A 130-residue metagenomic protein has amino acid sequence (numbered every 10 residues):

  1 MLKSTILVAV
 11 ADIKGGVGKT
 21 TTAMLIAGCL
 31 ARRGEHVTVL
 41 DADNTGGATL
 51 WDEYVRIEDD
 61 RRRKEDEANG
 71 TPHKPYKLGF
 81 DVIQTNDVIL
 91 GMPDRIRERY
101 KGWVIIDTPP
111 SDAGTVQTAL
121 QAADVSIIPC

Functional and structural regions predicted by a protein language model:
L2, L7-V17, M24, C29-I105 (+1 more regions): P-loop/Walker-type NTP enzyme "switch/lid" segment
T21-T22, I26, T118, A122: Residues within well-formed alpha-helices
A113-C130: Inter-motif core of Ras-like GTPase G domains
